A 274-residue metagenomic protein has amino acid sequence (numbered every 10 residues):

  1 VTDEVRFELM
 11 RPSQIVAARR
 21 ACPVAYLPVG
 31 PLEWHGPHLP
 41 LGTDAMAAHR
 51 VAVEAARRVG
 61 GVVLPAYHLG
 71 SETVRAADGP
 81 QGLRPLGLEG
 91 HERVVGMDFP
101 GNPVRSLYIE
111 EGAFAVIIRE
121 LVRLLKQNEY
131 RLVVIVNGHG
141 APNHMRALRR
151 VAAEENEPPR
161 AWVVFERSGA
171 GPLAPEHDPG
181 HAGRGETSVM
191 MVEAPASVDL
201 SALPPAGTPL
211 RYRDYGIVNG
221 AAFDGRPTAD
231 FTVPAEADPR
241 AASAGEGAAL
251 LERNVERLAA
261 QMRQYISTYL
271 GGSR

Functional and structural regions predicted by a protein language model:
V1-V134, G138-R274: Extended, histidine- and acidic-residue-enriched regions that form the cofactor-binding/catalytic faces
